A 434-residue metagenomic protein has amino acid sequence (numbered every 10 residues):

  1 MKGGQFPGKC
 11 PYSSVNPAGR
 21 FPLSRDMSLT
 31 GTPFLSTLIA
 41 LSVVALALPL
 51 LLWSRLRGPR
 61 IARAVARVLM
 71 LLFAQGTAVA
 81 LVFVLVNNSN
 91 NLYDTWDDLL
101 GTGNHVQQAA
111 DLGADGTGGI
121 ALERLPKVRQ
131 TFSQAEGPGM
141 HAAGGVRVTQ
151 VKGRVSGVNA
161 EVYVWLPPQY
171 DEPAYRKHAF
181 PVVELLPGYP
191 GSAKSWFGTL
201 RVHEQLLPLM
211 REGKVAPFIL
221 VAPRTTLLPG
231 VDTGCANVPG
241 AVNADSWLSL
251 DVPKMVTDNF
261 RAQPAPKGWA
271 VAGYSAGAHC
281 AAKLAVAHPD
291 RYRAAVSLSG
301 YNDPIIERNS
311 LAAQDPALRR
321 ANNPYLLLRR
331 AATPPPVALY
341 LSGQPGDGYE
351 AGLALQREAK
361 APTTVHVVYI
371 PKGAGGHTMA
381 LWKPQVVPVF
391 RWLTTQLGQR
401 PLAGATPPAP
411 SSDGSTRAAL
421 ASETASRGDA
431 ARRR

Functional and structural regions predicted by a protein language model:
Q5, S13-R434: Non-catalytic cap/lid and distal C-terminal segments of serine-dependent acyl enzymes
